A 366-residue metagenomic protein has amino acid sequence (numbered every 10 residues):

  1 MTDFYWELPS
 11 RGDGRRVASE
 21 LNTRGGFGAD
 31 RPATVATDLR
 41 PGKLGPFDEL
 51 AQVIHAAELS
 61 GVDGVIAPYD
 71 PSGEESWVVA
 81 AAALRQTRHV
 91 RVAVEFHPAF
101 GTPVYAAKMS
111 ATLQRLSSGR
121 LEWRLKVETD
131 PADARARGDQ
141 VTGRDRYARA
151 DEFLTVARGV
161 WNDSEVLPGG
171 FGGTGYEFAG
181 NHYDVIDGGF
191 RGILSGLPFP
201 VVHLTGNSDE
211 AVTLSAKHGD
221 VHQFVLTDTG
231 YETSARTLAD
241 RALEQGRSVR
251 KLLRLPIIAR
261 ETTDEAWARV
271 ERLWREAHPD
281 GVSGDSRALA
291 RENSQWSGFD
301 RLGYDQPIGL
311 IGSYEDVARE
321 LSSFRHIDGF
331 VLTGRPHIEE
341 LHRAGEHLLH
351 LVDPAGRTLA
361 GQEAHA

Functional and structural regions predicted by a protein language model:
M1-T87, F199-P200: N-terminal beta1-alpha1-beta2 module of alpha/beta enzyme domains
F4-L8, G64-A67, V90-F96, L121-L125 (+4 more regions): Hydrophobic faces of well-ordered beta-strands that scaffold small-molecule active sites in alpha/beta enzyme cores
S10-G26, R31, T262-I311: Active-site pocket-lining/capping segments in soluble small-molecule metabolic enzymes
G12, R16-S19, A33-P41, Y105-H218 (+2 more regions): Internal, glycine-rich beta/alpha segment that forms the wall or movable "lid" of small-molecule/cofactor binding
D48-P68, L214-F224, S322-D328: Catalytic domains of carbohydrate-active enzymes, especially glycoside hydrolases
H55-L59, A81-R88, S110, Q114-L121 (+3 more regions): Acidic (Asp/Glu)-rich catalytic clusters
S76-V94, E346-A360: Alpha-helix-loop-beta-strand connector modules within alpha/beta enzyme cores
T142-R146, A150-G159, T233-A242, H337-T358: C-terminal helical cap(s) of enzyme catalytic domains, especially alpha/beta-barrels
